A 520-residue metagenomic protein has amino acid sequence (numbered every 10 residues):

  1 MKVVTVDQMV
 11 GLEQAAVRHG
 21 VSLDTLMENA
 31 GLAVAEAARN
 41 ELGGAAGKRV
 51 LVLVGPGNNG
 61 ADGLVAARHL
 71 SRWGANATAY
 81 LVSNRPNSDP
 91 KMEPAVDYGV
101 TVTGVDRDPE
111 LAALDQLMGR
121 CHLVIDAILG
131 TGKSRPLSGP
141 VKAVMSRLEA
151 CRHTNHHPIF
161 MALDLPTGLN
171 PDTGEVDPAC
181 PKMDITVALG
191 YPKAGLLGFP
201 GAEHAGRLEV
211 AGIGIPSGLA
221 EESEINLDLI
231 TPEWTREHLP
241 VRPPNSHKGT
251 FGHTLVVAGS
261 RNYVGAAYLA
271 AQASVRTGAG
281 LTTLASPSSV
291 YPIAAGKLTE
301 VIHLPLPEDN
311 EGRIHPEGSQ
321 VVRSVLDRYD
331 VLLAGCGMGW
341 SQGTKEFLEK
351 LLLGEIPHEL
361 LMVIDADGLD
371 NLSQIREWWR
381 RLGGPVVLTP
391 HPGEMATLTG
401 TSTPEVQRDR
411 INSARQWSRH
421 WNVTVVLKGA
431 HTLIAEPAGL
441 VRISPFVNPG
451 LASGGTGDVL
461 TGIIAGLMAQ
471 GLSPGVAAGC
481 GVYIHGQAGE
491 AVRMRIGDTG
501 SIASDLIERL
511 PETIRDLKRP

Functional and structural regions predicted by a protein language model:
M1-V82, L196-V363, D370-V387, P392-P520: Small-residue (G/A/S/T)-rich helix-start motifs and N-terminal tracts that mark the onset
E36-G130, P136-L163, G354-L361, W379 (+1 more regions): Nucleotide and nucleotide-moiety/phosphate-recognizing core
N84-R85, R107-P109, T167-L169, P192-K193 (+1 more regions): Short beta->alpha connector loops
R85, G130-R135, N170, V176 (+3 more regions): Short strand->helix junction
E93-A95, M118, V176, K297-V301 (+1 more regions): Short low-complexity, flexible loop/linker segments enriched in glycine and/or proline with clustered acidic
H122-L123, I128-I225: Internal gly/pro-rich beta-alpha loop/helix module that stabilizes soluble enzyme cofactors or their anionic handles
H156-P158, A366-N371: Ser/Thr/Gly-rich flexible loops in soluble cytosolic domains mediating phosphotransfer, phosphorylation
L165, L189-Y191, S260, A366 (+1 more regions): Residues immediately flanking
